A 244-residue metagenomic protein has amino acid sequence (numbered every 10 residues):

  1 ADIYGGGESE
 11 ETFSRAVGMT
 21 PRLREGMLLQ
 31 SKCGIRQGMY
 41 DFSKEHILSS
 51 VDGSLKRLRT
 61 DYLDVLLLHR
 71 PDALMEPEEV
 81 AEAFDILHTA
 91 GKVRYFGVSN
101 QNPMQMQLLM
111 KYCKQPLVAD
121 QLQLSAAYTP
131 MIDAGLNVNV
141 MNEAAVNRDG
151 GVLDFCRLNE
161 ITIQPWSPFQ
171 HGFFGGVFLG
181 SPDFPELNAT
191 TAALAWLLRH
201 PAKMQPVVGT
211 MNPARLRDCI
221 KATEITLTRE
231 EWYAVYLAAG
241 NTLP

Functional and structural regions predicted by a protein language model:
A1-M27, T89, H171-G172: N-terminal binding-site loop/beta-alpha segment at the start of enzyme catalytic domains that lines or forms
I3, K32-G34, P168-F169: Active-site-proximal beta-strand/loop segments in catalytic clefts of secreted hydrolases
E25-Q37, Q121-A126: A short, structured active-site edge motif that brings together acidic residues
G26-M27, T60-L63, V93, L117: Local beta-strand N-terminus motif with an aromatic residue
C33-H46, L74: Active-site mouth loops of central-metabolism enzymes
F42-L58, M104-Q107: Short, acidic/polar
L55-E76: Active-site groove signature of glycoside hydrolases
P71-P244: Beta/alpha (TIM)-barrel catalytic core signal, keyed to glycine-rich beta->alpha loops juxtaposed to Asp/Glu that bind
